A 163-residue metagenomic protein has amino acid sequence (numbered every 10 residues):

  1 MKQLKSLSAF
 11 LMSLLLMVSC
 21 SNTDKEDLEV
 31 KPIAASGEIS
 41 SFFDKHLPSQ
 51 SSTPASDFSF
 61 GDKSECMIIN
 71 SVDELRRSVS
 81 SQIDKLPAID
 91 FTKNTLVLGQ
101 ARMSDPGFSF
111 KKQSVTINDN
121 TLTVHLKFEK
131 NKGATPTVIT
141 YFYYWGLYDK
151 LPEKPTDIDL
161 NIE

Functional and structural regions predicted by a protein language model:
M1-V18: Sec-dependent bacterial lipoprotein signal peptides
C20-E163: Exposed, flexible binding/inhibitory loops of compact, secreted disulfide-stabilized domains
